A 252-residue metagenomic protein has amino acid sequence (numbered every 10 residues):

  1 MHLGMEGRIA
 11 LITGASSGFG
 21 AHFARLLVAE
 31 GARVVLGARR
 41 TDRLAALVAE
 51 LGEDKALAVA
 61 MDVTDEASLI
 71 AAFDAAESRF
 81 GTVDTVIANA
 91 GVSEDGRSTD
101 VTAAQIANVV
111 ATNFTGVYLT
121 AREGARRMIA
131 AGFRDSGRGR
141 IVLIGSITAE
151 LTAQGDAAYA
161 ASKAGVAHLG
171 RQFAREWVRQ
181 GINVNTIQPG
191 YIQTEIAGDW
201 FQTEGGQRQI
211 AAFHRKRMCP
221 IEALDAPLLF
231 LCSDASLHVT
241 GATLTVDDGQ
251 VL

Functional and structural regions predicted by a protein language model:
S16-S17: Conserved glycine-rich cofactor-binding loop
F80, M218-V246, V251: C-terminal substrate-recognition "lid" of short-chain dehydrogenase/reductases
R97-S98, T102-V110, A197, Q209: Substrate-binding pocket helix/loop in short-chain dehydrogenase/reductase
A121, S162, G170: Active-site helix of classical SDR
R126, R175-E176, L237: Alpha-helical segment proximal to the catalytic Tyr-Lys
S146: Residue(s) in the substrate-gating loop at a strand-loop-helix junction that position the organic substrate next
V178, N183, V239-G241: Short, small/polar-rich loop/turn modules that mediate ligand/substrate recognition or access, typified
